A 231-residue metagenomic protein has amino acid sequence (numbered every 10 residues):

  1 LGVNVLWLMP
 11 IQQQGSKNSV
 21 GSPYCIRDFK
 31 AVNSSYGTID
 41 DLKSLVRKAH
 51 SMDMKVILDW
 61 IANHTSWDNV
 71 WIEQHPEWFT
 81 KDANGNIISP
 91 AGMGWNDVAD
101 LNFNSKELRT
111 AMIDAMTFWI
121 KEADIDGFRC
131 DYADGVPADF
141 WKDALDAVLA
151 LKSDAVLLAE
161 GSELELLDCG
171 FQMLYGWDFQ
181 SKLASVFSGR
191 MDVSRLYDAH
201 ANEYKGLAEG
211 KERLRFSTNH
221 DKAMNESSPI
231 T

Functional and structural regions predicted by a protein language model:
L1-A123, D143-K152, V156: Substrate-binding/active-site clefts of carbohydrate-active enzymes
L6-L8, V56-L58, F128, L157-A159 (+2 more regions): Hydrophobic faces of well-ordered beta-strands that scaffold small-molecule active sites in alpha/beta enzyme cores
I11, I61-T65, A133-G135, E160-L164 (+1 more regions): Active-site beta-loop-alpha junctions enriched in small/polar residues
Q14-N18, H64-N69, V136-D139, E165-D168 (+1 more regions): Short catalytic/ligand-binding loop motif for oxyanion handling, primarily in non-cytosolic enzymes, centered on
H50, D114-A115, K121, D131-R213 (+1 more regions): Active-site-proximal helices and loops of the catalytic beta/alpha 8
I57, G127-A133, N225: Short catalytic-loop micro-motif centered on adjacent basic/acidic residues
L214-H220, M224-T231: Aromatic/acidic polysaccharide-binding cleft in carbohydrate-active enzymes
